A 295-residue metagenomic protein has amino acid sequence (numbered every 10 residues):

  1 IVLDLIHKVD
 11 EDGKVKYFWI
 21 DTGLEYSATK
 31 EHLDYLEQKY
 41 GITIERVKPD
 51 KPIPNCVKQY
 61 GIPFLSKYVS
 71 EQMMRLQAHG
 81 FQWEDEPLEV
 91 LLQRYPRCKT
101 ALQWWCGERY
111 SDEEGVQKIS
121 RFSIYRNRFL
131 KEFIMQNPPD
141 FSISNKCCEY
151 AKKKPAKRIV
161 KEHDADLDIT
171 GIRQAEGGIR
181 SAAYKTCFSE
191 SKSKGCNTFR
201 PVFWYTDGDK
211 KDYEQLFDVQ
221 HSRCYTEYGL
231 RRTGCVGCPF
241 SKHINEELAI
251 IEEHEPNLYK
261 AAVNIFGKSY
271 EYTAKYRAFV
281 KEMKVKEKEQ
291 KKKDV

Functional and structural regions predicted by a protein language model:
I1-L216: ATP-dependent adenylation/nucleotidyltransferase module used to activate substrates
K194-G195, D207-V295: ATP/NTP-dependent adenylation/nucleotidyl-transfer catalytic domains that generate, transfer, or process NMP-activated
